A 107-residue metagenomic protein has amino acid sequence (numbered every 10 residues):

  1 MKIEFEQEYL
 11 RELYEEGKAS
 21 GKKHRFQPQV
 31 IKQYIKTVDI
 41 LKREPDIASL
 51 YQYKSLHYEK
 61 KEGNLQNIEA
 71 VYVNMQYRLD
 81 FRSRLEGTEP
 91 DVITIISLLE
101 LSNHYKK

Functional and structural regions predicted by a protein language model:
M1, H57, L101: Glycine-rich, flexible loop/turn motifs
M1-V38: Arg/Lys-rich, positively charged N-terminal/basic patches that mediate binding to nucleic acids
E6, V30, Y34-T37, H57 (+3 more regions): Amphipathic alpha-helical interface surfaces
E15, E59-E62, K107: Short, solvent-exposed polar/charged micro-motifs at secondary-structure junctions
L41: Conserved phosphate-interacting/catalytic interface
P45-E69: A short, surface-exposed loop/turn module that caps and links secondary-structure elements
E69-K107: Enriched for short, Lys/Arg-rich terminal
